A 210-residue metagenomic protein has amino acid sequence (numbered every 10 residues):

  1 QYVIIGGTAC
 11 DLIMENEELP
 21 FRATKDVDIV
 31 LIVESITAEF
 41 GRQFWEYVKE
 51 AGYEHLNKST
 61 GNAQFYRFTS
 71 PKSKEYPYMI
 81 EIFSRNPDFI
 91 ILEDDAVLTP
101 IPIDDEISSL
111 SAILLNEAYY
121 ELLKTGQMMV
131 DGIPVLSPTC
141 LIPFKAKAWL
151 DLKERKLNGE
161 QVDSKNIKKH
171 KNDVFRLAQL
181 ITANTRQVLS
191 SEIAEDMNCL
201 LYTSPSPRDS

Functional and structural regions predicted by a protein language model:
Q1-A38, S137, I142-K145: Active-site nucleotide-donor binding segment shared across nucleotidyl transfer reactions
I5, V30, T69, E81-F83 (+1 more regions): Residues in well-ordered beta-strands of folded domains
E17-P20, F44-W45, V97, W149: Short, glycine/charged-enriched secondary-structure capping and boundary segments
A23-T24, N62, K74-P77, K168-N172: A short, structural micro-pattern
D28, P77-M79, V130: Extracellular structured ligand-interaction cores
W45-I91: Conserved catalytic core of two-metal-ion nucleotidyltransferases
F83-L201: Catalytic cores of NTP-dependent nucleotidyl/adenyl transfer enzymes across multiple folds
Y202-D209: Conserved small/polar residues in nucleotide/adenosyl-binding loops
